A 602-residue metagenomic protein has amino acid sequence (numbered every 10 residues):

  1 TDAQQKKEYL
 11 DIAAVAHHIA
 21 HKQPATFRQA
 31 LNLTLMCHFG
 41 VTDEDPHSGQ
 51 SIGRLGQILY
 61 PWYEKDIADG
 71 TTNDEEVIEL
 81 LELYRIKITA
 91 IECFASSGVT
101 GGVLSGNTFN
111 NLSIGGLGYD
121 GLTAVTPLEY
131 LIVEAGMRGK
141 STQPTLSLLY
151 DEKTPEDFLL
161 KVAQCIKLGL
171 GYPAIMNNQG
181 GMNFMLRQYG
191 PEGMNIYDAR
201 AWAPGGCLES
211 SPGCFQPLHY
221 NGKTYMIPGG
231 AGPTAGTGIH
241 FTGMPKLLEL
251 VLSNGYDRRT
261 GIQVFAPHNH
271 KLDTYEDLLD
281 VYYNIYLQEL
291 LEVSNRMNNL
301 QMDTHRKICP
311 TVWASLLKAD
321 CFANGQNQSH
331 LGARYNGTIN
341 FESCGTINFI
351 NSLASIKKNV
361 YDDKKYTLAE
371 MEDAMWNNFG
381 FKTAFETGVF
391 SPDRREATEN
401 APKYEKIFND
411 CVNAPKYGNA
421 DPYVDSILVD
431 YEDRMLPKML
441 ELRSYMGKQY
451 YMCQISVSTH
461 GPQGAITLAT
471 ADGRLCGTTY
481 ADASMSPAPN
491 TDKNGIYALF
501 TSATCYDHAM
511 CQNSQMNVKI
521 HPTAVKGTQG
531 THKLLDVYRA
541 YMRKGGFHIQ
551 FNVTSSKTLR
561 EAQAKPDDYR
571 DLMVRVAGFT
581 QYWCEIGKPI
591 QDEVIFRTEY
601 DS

Functional and structural regions predicted by a protein language model:
T1, E8-L10, V15-S602: Conserved catalytic cores of very large enzyme subunits
